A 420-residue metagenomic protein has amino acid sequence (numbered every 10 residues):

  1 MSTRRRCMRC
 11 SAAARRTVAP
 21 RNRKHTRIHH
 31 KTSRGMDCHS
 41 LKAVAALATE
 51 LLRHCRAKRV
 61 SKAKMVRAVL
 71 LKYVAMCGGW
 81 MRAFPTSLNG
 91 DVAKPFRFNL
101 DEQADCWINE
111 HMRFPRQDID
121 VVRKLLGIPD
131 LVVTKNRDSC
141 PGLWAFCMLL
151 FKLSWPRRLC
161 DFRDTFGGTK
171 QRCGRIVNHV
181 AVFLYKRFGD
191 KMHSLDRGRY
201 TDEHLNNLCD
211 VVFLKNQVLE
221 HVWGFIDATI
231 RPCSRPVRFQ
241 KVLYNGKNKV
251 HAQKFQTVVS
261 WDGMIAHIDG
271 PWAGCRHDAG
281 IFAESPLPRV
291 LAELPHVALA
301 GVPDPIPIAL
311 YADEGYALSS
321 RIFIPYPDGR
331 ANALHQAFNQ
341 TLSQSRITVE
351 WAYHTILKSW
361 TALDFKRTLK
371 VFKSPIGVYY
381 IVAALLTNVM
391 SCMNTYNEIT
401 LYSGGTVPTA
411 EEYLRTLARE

Functional and structural regions predicted by a protein language model:
S2-N136, G189, T395-E412, T416-E420: Charged, often Cys/His-bearing segments associated with DNA-binding zinc-finger transcription factors
S2-R6, D37, R158-E420: Short, well-ordered secondary-structure "scaffold" segments embedded in the functional core of diverse domains
P115, M148, F162: Short alpha-helical segments in extracytoplasmic peptidoglycan/chitin-binding modules and envelope-associated proteins
P115-D118, V122, W144, R158 (+2 more regions): Generic hydrophobic, aliphatic-rich segments that mediate packing or membrane embedding
V122-R123, M148, L208: A structural signal for short hydrophobic/aromatic patches embedded in well-ordered alpha helices
V133-S139, A298-A300: Short helix/loop segment immediately N-terminal to the Walker
G142-W155: Short, amphipathic alpha-helical "recognition" segments used to contact nucleic acids or chromatin
